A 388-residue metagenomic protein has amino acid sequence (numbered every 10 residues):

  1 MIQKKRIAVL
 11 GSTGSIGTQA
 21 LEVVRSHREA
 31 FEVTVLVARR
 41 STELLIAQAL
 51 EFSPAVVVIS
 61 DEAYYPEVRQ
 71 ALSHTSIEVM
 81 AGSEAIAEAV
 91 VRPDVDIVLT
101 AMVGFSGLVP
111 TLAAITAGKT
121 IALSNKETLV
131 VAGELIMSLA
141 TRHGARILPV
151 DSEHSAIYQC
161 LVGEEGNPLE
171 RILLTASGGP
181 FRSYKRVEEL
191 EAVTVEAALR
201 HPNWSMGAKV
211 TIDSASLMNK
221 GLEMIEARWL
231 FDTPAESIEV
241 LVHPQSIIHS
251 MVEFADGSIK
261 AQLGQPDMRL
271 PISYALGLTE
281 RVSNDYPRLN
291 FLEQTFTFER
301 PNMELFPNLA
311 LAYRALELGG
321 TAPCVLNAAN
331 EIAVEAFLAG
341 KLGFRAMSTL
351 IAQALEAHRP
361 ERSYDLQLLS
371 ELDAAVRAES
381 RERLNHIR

Functional and structural regions predicted by a protein language model:
M1-R388: Catalytic, metal-anchored helix/loop core of enzyme active sites in primary metabolism
